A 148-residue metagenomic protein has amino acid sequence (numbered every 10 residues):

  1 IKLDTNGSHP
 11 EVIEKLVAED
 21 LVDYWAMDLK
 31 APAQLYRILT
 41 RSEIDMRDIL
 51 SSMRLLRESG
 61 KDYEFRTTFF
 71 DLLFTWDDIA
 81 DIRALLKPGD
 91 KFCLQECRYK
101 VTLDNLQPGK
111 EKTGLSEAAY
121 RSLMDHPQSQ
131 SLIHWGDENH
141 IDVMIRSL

Functional and structural regions predicted by a protein language model:
I1-G109, G114: Conserved AdoMet/S-adenosylmethionine-binding subsite of the radical SAM
L50-M53, L123-S131: Short alpha-helix
P108-Q128: Short, flexible active-site recognition loops that position polar ligands and cofactors
P127-L148: Charged phosphate-binding loop/patch that engages nucleotide di/tri-phosphates or the phosphate backbone of nucleic
